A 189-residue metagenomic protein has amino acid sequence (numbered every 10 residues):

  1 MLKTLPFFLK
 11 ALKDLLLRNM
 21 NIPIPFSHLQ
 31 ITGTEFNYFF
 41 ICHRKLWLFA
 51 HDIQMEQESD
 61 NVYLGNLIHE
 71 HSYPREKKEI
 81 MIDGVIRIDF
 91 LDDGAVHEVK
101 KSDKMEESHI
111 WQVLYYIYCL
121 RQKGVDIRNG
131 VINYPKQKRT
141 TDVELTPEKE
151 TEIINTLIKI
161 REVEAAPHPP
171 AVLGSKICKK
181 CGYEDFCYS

Functional and structural regions predicted by a protein language model:
M1-M81: Charged, glycine-rich intrinsically disordered N-terminal tails and low-complexity linkers that flank
N21-L29, D92-K100, K159-H168: Short amphipathic alpha-helical segments and their helix-coil junctions
I31-Y38, S108, P169-K176: Structural motif
G33, I110, T146-E150: Generic detection of long, well-ordered alpha-helical segments
C42, I88-D103, Y116-Y118: Conserved catalytic cores of phosphodiester-cleaving nucleases, focusing on short active-site segments
E58-D93, K104-W111, K138-L145: Active-site metal-binding core of divalent-cation-utilizing nuclease and nuclease-like domains
E70-D83, Q122-S189: Metal-dependent nuclease catalytic regions and adjoining charged, substrate-binding loops involved in nucleic-acid end
H109-R121: Short, charged, amphipathic alpha-helix that recurs within catalytic cores of restriction-modification and other
